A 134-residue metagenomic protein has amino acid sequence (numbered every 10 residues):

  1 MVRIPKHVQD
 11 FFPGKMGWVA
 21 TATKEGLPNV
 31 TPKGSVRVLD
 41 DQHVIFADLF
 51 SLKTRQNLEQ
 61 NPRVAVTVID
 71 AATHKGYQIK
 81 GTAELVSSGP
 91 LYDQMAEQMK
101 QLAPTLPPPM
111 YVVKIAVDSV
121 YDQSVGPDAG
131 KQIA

Functional and structural regions predicted by a protein language model:
M1-A134: Binding-site signature for planar aromatic cofactors or substrates
